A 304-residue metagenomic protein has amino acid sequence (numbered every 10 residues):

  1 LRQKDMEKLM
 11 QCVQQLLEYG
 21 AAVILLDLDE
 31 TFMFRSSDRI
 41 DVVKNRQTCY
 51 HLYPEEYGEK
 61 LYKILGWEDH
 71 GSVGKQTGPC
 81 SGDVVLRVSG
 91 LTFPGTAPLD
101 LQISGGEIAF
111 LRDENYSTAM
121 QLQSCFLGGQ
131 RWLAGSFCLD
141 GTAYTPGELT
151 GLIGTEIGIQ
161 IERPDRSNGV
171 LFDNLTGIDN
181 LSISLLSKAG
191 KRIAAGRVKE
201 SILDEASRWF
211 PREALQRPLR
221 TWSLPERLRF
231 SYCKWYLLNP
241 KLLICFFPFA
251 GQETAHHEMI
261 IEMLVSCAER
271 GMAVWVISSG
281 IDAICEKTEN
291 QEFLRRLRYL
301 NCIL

Functional and structural regions predicted by a protein language model:
L1, F247-A255: Walker B catalytic motif
M6-Y19, H257-R270: Helical segment within the ABC ATPase nucleotide-binding domain
L26-L28, I277-S279: H-loop/switch region of ABC-family ATPase nucleotide-binding domains
R35-V42, E286-F293: Conserved catalytic segment of ABC-fold P-loop ATPases
D41, N45-H51, R295-C302: Conserved switch/coupling elements of ABC/ABC-like ATPase nucleotide-binding domains
N45-G105: Flexible nucleotide-interacting loop at or near the entrance of a catalytic core
D113-A189, R295: ABC ATPase nucleotide-binding domain signature region
P164-K241: ABC-family P-loop ATPase nucleotide-binding domains
